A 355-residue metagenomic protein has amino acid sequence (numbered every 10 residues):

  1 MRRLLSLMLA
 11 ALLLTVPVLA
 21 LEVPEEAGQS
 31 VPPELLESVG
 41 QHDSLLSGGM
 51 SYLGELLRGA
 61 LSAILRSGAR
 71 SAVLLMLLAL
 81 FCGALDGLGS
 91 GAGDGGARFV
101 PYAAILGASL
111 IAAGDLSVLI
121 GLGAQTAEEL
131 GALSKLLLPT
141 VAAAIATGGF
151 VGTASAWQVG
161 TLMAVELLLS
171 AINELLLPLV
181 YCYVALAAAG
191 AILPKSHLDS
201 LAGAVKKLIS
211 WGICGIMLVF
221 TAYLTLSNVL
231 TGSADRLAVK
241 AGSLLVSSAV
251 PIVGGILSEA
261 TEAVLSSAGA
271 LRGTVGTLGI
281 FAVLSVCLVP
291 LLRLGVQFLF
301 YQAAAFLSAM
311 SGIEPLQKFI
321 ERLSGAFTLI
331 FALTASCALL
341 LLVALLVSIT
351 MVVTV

Functional and structural regions predicted by a protein language model:
M1-P101, G114-S134, G149-L162, E166 (+5 more regions): Gly/Ser-rich, low-complexity
L14-T15, C214-S233, S285-V289: Hydrophobic alpha-helical membrane-insertion segments
A72-L80, G107, I111, L138-V141 (+9 more regions): Residue-level signal for the membrane-embedded core of alpha-helical transmembrane segments, especially mid-helix
L80-L88, L119, G152-W157, V180-L198 (+2 more regions): Juxtamembrane interface elements at the cytosolic ends of transmembrane helices in multi-pass membrane proteins
L106-D115, S134-G152, A171-Y183, A188: Mid-bilayer segments of alpha-helical transmembrane spans in multi-pass integral membrane proteins that mediate
T161-A222: Loop-centered beta-sheet repeat module
V205, S311-A332: Interfacial loop-to-transmembrane junctions
G273-E314: Helical hairpin unit composed of two closely spaced alpha helices linked by a short loop
